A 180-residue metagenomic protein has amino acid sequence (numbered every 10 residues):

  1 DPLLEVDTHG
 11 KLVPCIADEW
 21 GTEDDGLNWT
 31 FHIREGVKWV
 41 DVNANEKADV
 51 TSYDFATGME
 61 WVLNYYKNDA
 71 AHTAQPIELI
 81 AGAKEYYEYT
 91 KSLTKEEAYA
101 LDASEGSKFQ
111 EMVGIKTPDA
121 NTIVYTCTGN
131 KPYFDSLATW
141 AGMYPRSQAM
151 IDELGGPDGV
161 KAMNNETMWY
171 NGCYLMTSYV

Functional and structural regions predicted by a protein language model:
D1-D24, W169-Y174: N-terminal lobe/hinge region of extracytoplasmic solute-binding protein
L4, T8, E35-K38, E60-N68 (+3 more regions): Sec-exported extracytoplasmic/periplasmic mature domains
K11, C15, V50, D54-W61 (+2 more regions): Extracytoplasmic/secreted proteins, especially bacterial periplasmic and envelope-associated proteins
D18-G82, V124: Aromatic- and charge-enriched surface segment that lines or borders ligand/interaction sites
W20, M112-I115: Beta-strand-rich interaction surfaces with strong enrichment in secreted/lumenal proteins
H72-K108: Charged, glycine/proline-rich intrinsically disordered loops and linkers
E97-L101, K108-M112, D119-N121, T126-V180: Gly/Pro-rich hinge or "lid" segments in bacterial periplasmic/extracellular proteins
